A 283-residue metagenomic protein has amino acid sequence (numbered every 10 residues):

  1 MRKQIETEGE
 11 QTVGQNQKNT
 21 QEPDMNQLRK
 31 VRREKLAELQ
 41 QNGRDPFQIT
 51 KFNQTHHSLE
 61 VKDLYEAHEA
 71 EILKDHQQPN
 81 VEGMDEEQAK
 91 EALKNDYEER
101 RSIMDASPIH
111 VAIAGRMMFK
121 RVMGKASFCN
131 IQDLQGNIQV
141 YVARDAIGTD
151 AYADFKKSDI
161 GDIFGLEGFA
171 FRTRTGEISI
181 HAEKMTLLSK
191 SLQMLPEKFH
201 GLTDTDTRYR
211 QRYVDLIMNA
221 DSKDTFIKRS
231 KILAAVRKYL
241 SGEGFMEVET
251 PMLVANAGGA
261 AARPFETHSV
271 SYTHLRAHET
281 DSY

Functional and structural regions predicted by a protein language model:
R2-T50, F226, M246: Nucleic-acid-binding small beta-barrel platforms of the OB/S1 family and closely associated recruitment extensions
N16-N19, P23, Q27-V31, A146-I163 (+3 more regions): Extended, charge-rich, solvent-exposed interface segments
D24-H110: OB-fold nucleic-acid-binding modules
H110-R121: Structural detector for short beta-strands of small beta-barrel domains
A126-A146: OB-fold (S1/OB) nucleic-acid-binding surfaces
M252-T267: Beta-rich nucleic-acid/ligand-interaction surfaces
S269-S271: Acidic, proline/serine/threonine- and glycine-rich low-complexity intrinsically disordered segments
T273-T280: Conserved small/polar residues in nucleotide/adenosyl-binding loops
